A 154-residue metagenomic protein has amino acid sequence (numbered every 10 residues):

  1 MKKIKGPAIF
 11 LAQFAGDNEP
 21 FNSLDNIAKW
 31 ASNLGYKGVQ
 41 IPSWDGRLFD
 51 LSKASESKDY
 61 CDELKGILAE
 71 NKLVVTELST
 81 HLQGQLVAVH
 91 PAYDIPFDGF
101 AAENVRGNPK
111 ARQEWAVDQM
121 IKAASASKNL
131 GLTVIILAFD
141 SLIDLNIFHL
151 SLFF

Functional and structural regions predicted by a protein language model:
K2-N22: Boundary/entry segment of secreted carbohydrate-active catalytic domains
I4-A8, I41-D45, F100-N104, D144: A short alpha-helix capping/helix-coil boundary motif
K5-A12, K37-I41, V75-T80, I135-L137: Hydrophobic faces of well-ordered beta-strands that scaffold small-molecule active sites in alpha/beta enzyme cores
Q13-A15, F49-S55, V105-V117: The substrate-binding groove and active-site-proximal loops of carbohydrate-active enzymes, especially glycoside
S23-G46, K122, N129-V134: Catalytic domains of carbohydrate-active enzymes, especially glycoside hydrolases
L24-A31, K58-L68, M120-A124: Generic structural signal for well-ordered alpha-helices, preferentially at hydrophobic/aromatic core positions
W30, E70, Q85-F154: Active-site acidic/histidine proton-transfer and metal-coordination neighborhood in alpha/beta enzyme cores
Q40-A69, G84, F139-I147: Glycine-rich, proline-tolerant flexible connector loops at the mouths of alpha/beta enzymes
